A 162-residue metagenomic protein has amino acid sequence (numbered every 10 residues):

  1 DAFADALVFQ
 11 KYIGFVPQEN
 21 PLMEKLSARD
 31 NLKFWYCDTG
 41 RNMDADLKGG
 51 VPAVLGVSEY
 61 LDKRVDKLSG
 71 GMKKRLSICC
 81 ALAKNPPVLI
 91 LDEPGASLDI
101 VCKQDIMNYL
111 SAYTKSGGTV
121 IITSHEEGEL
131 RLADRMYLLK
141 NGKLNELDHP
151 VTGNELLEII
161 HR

Functional and structural regions predicted by a protein language model:
L26-D38: Q-loop/switch helix immediately C-terminal to the Walker
K33, M43-Y60: Conserved ABC ATPase "signature" region
R64-G71: Conserved ABC ATPase signature
I78: Hydrophobic anchor residue at the start of the ABC signature
L89-E93: Catalytic Walker B motif of ABC-type/P-loop ATPase nucleotide-binding domains
I100-C102: Helix N-cap at the start of a conserved alpha-helix in ABC-type nucleotide-binding domains
K143-R162: Conserved beta-strand-loop-alpha-helix hinge in the C-terminal portion of ABC ATPase nucleotide-binding domains
